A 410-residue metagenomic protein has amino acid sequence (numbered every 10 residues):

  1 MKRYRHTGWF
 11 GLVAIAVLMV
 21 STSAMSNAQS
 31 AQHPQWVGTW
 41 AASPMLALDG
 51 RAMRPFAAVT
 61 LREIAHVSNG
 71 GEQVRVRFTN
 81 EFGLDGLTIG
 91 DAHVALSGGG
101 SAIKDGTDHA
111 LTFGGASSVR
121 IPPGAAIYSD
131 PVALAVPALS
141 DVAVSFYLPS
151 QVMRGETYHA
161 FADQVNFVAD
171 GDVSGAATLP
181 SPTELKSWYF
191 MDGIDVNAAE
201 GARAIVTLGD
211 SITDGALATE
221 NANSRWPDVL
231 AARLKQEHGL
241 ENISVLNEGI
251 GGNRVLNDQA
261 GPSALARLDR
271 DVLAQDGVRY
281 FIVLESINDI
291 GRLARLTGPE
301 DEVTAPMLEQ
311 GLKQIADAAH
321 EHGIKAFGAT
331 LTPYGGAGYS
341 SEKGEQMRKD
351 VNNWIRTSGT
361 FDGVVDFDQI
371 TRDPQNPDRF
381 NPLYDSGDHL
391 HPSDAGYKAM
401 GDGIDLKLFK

Functional and structural regions predicted by a protein language model:
K2-R3, A24-L208, A218-N221, G239 (+1 more regions): N-terminal secretory targeting modules
K2-V13: Bacterial N-terminal signal peptides that target proteins for export
G11-S21: Bacterial N-terminal signal peptides
F82, S150-Q151, S211-G215, I250-V255 (+4 more regions): Solvent-exposed loop/turn segments at secondary-structure junctions within structured extracellular/periplasmic domains
A204-G209, T213, I243-G249, R279-E285 (+3 more regions): Structural recognition of the beta-strand scaffold that forms the well-ordered cores of secreted hydrolase catalytic
G215-D228: Glycine- and acidic-residue-enriched helix-capping/strand-helix junction motifs
A218, I250-P306: Oxyanion-hole/transition-state-stabilizing segment in secreted/luminal serine hydrolases and related acyltransferases
L265, G291-L293, L331-K410: Catalytic His-Asp segment of secreted/periplasmic serine-dependent ester chemistry enzymes
